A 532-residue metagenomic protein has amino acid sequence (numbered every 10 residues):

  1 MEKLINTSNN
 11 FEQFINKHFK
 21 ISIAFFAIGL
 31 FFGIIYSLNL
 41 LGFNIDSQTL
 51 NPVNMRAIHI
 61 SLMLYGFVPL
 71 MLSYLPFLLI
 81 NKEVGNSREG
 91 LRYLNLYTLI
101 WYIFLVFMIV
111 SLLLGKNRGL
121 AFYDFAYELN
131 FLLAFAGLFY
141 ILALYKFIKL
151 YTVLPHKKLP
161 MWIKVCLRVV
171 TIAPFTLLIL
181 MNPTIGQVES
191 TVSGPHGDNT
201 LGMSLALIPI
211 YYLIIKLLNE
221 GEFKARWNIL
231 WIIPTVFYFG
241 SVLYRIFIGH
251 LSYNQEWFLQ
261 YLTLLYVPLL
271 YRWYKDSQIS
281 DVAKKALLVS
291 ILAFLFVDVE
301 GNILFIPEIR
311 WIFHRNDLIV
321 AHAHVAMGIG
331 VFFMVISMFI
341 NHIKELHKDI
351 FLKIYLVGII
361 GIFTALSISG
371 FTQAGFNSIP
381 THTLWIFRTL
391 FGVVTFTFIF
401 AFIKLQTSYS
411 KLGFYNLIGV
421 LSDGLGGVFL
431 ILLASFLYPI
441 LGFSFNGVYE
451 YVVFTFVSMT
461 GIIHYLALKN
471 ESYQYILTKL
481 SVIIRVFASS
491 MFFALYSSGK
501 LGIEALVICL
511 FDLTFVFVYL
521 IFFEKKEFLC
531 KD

Functional and structural regions predicted by a protein language model:
M1-V452, I503-V516: Hydrophobic alpha-helical transmembrane segments of multi-pass integral membrane proteins
G33, F77, L430, H464-L468 (+2 more regions): Structural signal for membrane-spanning alpha-helices in multi-pass inner-membrane proteins, emphasizing helix cores
S111, L243-I248, A467, M491-G499: Hydrophobic alpha-helical transmembrane segments
G115-G119, S472, S489-V507: Membrane-helix boundary connector in multi-pass membrane proteins
A365-F376, G461, Y465, A488-F492: Transmembrane alpha-helical segments of integral membrane proteins
V420-D423, L430, F456-G461, I484-S489: Core segments of transmembrane alpha-helices that mediate helix-helix packing or line hydrophobic substrate/ligand
G424-L425, M459-N470, V516-L520: Transmembrane alpha-helical segments that form the membrane-embedded catalytic/substrate-channel core of multi-pass
Y465-Y496: Mid-chain, well-packed structural core segment of small domains
